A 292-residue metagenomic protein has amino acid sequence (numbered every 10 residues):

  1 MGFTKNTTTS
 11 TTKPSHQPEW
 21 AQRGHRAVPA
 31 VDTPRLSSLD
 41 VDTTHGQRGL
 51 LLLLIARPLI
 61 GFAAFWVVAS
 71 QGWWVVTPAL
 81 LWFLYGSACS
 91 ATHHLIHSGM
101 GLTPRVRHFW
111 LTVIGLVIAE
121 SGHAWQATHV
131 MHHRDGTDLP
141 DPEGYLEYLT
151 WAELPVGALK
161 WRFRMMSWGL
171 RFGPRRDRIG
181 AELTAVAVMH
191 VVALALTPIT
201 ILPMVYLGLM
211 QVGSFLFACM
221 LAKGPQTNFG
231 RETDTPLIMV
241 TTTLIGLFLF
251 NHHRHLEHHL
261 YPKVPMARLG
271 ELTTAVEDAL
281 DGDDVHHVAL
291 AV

Functional and structural regions predicted by a protein language model:
M1-S87, A91-T92, G115-G208, F215 (+1 more regions): Non-catalytic, topology-defining segments of multipass membrane proteins
L54, T103-R105, E182, L247: Short helix-capping and inter-helix turn/linker motifs at the boundaries of alpha-helical repeat units
W66-V75, W110-L111, M204-V205, N228-L244: Short, motif-level signal for alpha-helix interfacial/capping segments enriched in acidic residues and aromatics/proline
Y85-S90, T103, F248-F250, R254: Active-site alpha-helix of zinc metalloproteases
T92-H93, H97-S98, H258: His-Asp-centered metal-binding catalytic motifs of divalent-metal-dependent phosphohydrolases/nucleases
S98-L102, A124-A127, I199-T200, Q226-E232: Juxtamembrane/interfacial segments flanking transmembrane helices
M100-E120, P140-E153, E232-I245: Juxtamembrane helix-capping/reentrant segments at transmembrane boundaries
G213-L256, Y261-M266: Glycine/small-residue-rich hydrophobic helix-like segments
